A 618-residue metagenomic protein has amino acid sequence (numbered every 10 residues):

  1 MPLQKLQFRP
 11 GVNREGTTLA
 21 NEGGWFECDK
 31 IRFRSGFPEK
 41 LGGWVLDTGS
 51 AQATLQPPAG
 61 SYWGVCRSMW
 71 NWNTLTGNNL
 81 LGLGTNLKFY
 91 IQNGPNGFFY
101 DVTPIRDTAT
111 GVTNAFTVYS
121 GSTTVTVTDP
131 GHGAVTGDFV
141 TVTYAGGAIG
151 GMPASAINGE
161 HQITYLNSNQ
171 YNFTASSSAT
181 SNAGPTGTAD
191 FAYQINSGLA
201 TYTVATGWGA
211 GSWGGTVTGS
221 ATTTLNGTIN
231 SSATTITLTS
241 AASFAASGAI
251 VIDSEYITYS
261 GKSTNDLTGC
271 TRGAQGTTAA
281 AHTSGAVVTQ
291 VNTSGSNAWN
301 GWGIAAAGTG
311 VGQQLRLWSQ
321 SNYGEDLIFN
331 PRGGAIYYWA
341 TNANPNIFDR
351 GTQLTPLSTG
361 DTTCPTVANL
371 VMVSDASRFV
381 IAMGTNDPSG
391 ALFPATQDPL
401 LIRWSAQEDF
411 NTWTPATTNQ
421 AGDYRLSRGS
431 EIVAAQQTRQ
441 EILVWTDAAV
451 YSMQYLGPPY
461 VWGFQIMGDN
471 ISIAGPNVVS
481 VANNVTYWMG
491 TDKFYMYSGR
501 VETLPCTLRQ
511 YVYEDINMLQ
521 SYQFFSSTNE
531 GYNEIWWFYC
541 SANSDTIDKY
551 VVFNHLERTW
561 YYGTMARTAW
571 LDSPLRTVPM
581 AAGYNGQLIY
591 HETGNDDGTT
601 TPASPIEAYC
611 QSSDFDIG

Functional and structural regions predicted by a protein language model:
M1, V102-T235, T239-R316, N344-F348 (+1 more regions): Small/polar beta-strand repeat architecture
M1-T110, A307-G312, R316-E325, S430 (+1 more regions): Beta-sheet repeat architectures centered on beta-propellers
T48-G60, W302-G308, T352-D361, N419-R425 (+1 more regions): A short beta-strand motif characteristic of beta-propeller blades
G84-N86, A175, P331, M383-G384 (+5 more regions): Recurrent small/Gly-Pro-centered beta-turn motifs in extracellular repeat architectures
Q92-F99, Y338-T355, A391-D423, S452-W462 (+3 more regions): Surface-exposed loop/turn elements that mediate protein-protein interactions on large endomembrane-trafficking
V102-I105, G312-S374: Beta-strand-rich solenoidal segments
T385-L401, E431, A542: Short, conserved, GDST-rich strand-edge loop motifs in beta-rich repeat architectures
I442-G468: Surface-exposed extracellular loop regions of Gram-negative outer-membrane beta-barrel proteins
